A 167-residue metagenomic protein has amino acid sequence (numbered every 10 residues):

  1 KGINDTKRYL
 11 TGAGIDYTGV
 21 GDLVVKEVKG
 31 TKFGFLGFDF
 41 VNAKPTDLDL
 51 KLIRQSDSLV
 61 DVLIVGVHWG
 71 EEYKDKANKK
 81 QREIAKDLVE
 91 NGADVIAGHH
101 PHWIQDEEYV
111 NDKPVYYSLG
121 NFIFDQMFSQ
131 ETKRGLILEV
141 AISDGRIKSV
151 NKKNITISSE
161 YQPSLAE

Functional and structural regions predicted by a protein language model:
K1-E167: Acidic, metal/ion-coordinating pockets
